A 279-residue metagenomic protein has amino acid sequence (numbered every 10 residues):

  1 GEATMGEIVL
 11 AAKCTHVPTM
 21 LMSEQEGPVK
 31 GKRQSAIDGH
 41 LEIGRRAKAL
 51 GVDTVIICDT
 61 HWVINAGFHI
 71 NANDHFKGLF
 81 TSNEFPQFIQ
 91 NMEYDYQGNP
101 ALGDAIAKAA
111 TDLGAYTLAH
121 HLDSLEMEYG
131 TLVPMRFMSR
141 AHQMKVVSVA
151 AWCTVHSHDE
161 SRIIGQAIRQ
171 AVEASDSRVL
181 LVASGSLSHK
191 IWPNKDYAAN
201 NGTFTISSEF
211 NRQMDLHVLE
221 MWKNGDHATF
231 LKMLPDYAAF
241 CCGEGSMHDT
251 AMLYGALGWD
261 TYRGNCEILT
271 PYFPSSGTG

Functional and structural regions predicted by a protein language model:
M5-D53, N65-Q166, A174, N194-G279: Flexible, D/E/H-enriched segments
D53-D59, S177-L187: Beta-strand elements within well-structured catalytic alpha/beta cores of enzymes that handle phosphate/sulfate esters
W62, L125, L187: Positions that flank functional sites
A151-T154, S184-S188: Histidine- and/or cysteine-centered catalytic micro-motif in compact active-site loops
L187-K195: A structural signal for small-residue-enriched, beta-sheet-centric alpha/beta enzyme cores and oligomeric scaffold folds
